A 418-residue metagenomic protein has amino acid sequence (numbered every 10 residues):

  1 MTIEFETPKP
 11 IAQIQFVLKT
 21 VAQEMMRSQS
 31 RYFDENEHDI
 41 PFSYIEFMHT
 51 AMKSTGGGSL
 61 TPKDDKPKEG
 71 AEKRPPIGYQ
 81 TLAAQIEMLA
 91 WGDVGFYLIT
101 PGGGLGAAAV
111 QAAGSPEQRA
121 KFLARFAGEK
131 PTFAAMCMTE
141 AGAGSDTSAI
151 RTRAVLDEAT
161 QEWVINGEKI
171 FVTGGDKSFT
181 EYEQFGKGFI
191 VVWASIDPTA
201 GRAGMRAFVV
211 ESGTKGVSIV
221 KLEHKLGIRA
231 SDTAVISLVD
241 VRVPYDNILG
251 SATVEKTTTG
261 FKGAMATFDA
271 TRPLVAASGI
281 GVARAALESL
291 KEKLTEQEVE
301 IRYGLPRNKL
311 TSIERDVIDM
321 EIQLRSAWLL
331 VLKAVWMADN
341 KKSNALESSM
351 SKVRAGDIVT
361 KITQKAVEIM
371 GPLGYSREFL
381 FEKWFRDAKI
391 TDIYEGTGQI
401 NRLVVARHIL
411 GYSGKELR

Functional and structural regions predicted by a protein language model:
M1-T100, K121, Y412-R418: Amphipathic, small/basic residue-rich leader segments at the start of a protein or domain
I3-K9, Q13-I14, R74, I219-L324 (+1 more regions): Glycine-rich beta->alpha junctions and the first turn(s) of the following alpha-helix
E4, Q85, M370-R418: Glycine-rich phosphate/cofactor-binding loops in nucleotide/flavin-utilizing enzymes
M26-H38, T295, V299, E321-R354 (+1 more regions): C-terminal helix-coil-helix/basic helical segment that borders enzyme active sites and/or dimer interfaces and provides
E87, Y97-E117, G144, L156: N-terminal glycine-rich flavin-associated loop
W91-V94, A143, I170-K177, I228 (+2 more regions): Glycine-rich phosphate/pyrophosphate-binding beta-alpha loops
E129-M138, W193: A short, Trp-centered hydrophobic/proline-enriched beta-strand micro-motif
E162, N166-S218: A short core secondary-structure module
